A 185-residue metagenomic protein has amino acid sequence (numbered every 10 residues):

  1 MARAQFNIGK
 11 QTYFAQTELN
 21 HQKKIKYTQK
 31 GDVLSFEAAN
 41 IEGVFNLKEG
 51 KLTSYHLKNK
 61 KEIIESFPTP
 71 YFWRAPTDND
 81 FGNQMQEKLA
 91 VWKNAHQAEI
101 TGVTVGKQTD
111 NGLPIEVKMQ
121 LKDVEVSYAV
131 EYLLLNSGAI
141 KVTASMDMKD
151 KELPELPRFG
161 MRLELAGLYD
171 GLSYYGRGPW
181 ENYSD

Functional and structural regions predicted by a protein language model:
M1-A4, Q11: Extracellular and select intracellular beta-sandwich modules with Ser/Thr-enriched, small-residue motifs on
Q5-F6, E164: A glycine-rich phosphate-binding loop feature that marks nucleotide/adenosyl-phosphate handling sites
Q11-D185: Beta-strand/loop-rich accessory regions of lumenal/periplasmic or secreted enzymes, predominantly carbohydrate-active
